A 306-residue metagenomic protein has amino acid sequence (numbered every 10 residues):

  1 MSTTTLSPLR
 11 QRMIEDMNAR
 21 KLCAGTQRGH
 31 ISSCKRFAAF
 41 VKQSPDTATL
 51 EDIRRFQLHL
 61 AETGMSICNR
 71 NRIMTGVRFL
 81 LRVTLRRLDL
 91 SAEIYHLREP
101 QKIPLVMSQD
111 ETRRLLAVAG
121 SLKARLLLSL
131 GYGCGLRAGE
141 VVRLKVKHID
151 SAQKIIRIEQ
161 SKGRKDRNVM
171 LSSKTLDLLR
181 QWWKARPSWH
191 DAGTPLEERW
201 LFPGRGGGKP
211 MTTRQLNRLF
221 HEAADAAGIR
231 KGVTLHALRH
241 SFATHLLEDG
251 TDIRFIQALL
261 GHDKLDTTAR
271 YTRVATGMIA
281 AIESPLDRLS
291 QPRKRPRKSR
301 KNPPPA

Functional and structural regions predicted by a protein language model:
M1-A306: Conserved catalytic core of the tyrosine transesterase superfamily
